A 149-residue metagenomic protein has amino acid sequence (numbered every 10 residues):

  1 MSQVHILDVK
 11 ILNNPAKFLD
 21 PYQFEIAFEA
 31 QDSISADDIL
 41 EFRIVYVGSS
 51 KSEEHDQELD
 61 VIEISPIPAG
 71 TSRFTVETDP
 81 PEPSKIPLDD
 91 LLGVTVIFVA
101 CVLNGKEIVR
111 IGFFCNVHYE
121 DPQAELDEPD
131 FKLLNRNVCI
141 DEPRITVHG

Functional and structural regions predicted by a protein language model:
M1-G149: N-terminal onset of structured domains
